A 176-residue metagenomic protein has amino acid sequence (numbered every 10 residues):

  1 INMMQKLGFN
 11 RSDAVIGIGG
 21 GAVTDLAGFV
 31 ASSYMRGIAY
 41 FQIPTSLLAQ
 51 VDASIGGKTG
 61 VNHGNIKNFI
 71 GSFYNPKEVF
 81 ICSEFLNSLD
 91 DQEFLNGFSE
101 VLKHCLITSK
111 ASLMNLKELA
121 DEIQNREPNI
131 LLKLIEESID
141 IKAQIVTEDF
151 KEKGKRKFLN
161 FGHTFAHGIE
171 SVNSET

Functional and structural regions predicted by a protein language model:
I1-F41: N-terminal small/polar loop signature for handling phosphorylated ligands or for N-terminal nucleophile
I16, A39, K77, K151 (+1 more regions): Residue-level marker of motif borders
G19-G21, D52, G162: Conserved phosphate-binding and hydrolysis motifs of nucleotide-dependent enzymes
D25, H63, F69, Q144 (+1 more regions): Short leucine-rich amphipathic alpha-helices used at interfaces
L26, S83, F161-T164: Generic detector of well-ordered alpha-helical packing
G28-E122: A glycine/threonine-rich phosphate-anchoring loop and its flanking beta-alpha core in nucleotide/phosphate-binding
L119-T176: Active-site segments that bind and position negatively charged phosphate/pyrophosphate groups
